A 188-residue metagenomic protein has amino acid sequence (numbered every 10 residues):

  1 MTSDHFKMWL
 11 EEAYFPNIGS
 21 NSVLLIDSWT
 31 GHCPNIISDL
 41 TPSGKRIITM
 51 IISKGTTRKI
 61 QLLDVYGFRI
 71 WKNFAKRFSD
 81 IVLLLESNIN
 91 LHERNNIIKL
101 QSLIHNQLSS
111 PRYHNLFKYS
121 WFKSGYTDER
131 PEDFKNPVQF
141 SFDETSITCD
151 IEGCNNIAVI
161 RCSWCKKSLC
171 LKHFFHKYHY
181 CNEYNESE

Functional and structural regions predicted by a protein language model:
M1-Y178: RecA-like helicase/translocase P-loop NTPase motor core
F174-E188: Short metal-binding segments enriched for Cys and/or His
